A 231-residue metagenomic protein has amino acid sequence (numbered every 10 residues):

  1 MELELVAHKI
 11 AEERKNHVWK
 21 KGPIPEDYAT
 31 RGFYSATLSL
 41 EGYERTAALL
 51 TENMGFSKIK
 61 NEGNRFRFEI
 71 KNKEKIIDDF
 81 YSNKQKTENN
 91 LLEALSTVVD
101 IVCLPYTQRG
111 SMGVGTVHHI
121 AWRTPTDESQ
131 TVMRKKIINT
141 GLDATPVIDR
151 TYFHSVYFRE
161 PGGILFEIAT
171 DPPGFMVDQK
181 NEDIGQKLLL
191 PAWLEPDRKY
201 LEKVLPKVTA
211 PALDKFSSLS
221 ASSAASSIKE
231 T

Functional and structural regions predicted by a protein language model:
M1-E62, I70-T145, R159-T231: Glyoxalase I/VOC metalloenzyme domain signal
R150-H154: Short acidic/glycine-enriched loop/turn segments that link adjacent beta-strands
